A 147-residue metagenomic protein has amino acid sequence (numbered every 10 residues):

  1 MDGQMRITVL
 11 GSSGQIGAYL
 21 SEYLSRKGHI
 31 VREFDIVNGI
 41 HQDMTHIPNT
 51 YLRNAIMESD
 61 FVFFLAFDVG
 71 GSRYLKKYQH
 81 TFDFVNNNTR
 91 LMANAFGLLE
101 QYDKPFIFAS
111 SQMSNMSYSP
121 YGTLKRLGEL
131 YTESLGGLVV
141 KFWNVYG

Functional and structural regions predicted by a protein language model:
M5-K27: N-terminal Rossmann NAD(P)H-binding glycine-rich loop of SDR-like oxidoreductase domains
R6, D60-F61, P105: Structural motif
Y19-Y23, L98, Y131: Rossmann-fold NAD(P)-dependent oxidoreductase module
V31-L52: Adenosine-cofactor binding site in Rossmann-like domains, unifying the SAM/SAH pocket of S-adenosylmethionine-dependent
N49-N87: NAD(P)H-binding glycine-rich loop region in Rossmannoid oxidoreductase-like domains and their noncatalytic homologs
F64, R90-T123, L138: Conserved Rossmann-fold NAD(P)-dependent oxidoreductase catalytic core, especially the SDR/UDP-sugar
V69-G70, S111-S119, W143-Y146: Active-site segment of SDR-like NAD(P)-dependent oxidoreductases
F106, S110-S111, L130-G147: Conserved beta-loop-beta element that borders a ligand/cofactor-binding pocket
